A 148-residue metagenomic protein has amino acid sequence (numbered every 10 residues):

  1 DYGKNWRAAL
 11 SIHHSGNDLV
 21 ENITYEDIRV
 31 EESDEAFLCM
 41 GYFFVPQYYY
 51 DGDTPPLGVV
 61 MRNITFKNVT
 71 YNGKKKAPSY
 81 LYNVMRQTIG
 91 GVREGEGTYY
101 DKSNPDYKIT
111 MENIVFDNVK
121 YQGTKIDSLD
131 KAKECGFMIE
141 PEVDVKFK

Functional and structural regions predicted by a protein language model:
D1-K148: Extracellular parallel beta-helix/beta-solenoid repeat domains
